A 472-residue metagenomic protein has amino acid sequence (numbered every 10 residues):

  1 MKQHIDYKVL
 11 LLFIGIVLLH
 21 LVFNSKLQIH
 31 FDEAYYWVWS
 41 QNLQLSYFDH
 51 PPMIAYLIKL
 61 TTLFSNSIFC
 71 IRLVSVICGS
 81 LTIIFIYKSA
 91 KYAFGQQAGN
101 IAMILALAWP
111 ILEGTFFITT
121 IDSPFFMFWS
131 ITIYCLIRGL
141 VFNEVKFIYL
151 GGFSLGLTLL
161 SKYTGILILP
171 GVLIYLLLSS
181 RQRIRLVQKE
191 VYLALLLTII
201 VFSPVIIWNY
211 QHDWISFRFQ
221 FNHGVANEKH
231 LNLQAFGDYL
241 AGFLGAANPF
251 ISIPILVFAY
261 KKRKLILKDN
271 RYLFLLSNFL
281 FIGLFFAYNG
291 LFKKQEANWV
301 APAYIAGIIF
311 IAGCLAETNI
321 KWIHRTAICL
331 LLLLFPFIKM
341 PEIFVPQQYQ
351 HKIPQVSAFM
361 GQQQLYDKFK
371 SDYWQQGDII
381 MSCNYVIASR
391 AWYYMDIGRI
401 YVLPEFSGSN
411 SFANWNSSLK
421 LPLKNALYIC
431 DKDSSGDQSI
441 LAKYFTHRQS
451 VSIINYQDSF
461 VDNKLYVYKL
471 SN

Functional and structural regions predicted by a protein language model:
Y7, I86-A108, M127: Transmembrane-helix signature of polytopic, membrane-embedded enzymes that assemble or transfer cell-envelope glycans
L10, F69, L73-A93, I131-C135: Transmembrane-helix motifs of polytopic, lipid-linked glycan transferases
F13, A102-P110, L155, L159: Short helix- or helix-capping micro-motifs that position conserved polar/aromatic residues at function-defining sites
K91-Q97, T132-I148: Membrane-interface transmembrane helices that cradle and orient dolichyl/undecaprenyl
I111-F125: Short acidic/glycine- and proline-prone juxtamembrane loop motifs at membrane-interface regions of multi-pass membrane
R138-G156, Q188-Y192, L196: Short hydrophobic alpha-helices at membrane interfaces in multi-pass membrane enzymes
L157, I168-Y272, L284, G290: Transmembrane-lumen/periplasm boundary regions of multi-pass, lipid-linked membrane glycan transferases
A297, W322-W374, V386-Y401, F406-G408 (+3 more regions): Membrane-proximal, lumen/periplasm-facing interface regions of secretory-pathway glyco- and lipid-modifying enzymes
